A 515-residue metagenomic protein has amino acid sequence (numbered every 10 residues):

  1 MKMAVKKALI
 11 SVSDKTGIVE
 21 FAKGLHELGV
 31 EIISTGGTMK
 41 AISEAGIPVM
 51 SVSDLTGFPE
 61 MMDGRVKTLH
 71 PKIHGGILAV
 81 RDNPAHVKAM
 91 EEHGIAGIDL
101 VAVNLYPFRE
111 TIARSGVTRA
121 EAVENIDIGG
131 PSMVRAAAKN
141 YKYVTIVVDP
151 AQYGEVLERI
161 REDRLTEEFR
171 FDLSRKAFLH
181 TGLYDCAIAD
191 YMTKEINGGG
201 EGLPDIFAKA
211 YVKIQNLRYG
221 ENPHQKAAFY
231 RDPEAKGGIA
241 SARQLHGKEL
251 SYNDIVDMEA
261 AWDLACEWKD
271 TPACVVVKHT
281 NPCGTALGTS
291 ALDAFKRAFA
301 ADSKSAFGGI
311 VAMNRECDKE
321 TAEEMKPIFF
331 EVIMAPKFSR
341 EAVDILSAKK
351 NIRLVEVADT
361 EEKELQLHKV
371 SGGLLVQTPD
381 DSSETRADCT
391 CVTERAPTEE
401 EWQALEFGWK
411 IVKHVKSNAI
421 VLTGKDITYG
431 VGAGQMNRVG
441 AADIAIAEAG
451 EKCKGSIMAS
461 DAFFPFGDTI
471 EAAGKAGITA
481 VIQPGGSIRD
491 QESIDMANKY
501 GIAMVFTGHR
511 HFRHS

Functional and structural regions predicted by a protein language model:
M1-L55: N-terminal glycine-/serine-/threonine-rich phosphate-binding loop
K2-I10, K15, L100-V103, Y184-C186 (+1 more regions): ATP-dependent carboxylate/acyl-activation modules
H26, S43, D127, A138 (+3 more regions): Anion (oxyanion) recognition and catalysis
I32, V49, V144-I146, L354 (+2 more regions): Hydrophobic beta-strand scaffold residues
G37-P107: Glycine-rich nucleotide/cofactor/substrate-binding loop typically near the N-terminus or early in the first domain
R81-P131, R135-A137, T390-E399: Active-site/ligand-binding-proximal alpha/beta "capping" segment
L105, R109-I112, I126-I128, V134-T166: N-terminal glycine-/lysine-enriched basic segments
P150-A151, E155-L203, I328: Non-catalytic interaction/clamp surfaces of large macromolecular machines
